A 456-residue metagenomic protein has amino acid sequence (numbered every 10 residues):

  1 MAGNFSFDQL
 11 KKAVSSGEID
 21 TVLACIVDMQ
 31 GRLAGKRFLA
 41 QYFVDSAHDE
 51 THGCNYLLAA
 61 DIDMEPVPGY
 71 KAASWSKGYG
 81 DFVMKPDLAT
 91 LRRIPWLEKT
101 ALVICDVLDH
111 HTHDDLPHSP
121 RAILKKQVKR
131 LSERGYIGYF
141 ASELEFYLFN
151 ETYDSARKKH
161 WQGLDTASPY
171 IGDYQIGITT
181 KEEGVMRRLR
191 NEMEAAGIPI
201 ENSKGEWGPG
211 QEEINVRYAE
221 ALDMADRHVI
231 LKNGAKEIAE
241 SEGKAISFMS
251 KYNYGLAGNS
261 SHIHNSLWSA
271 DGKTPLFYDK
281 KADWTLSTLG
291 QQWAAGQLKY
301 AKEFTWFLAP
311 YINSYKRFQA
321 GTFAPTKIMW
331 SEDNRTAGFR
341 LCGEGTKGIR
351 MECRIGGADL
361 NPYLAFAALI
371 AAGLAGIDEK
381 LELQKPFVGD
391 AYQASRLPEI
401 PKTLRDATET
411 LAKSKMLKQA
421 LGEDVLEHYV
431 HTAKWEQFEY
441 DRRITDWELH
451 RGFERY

Functional and structural regions predicted by a protein language model:
M1-N202, A219, L397-Y456: ATP/Mg2+-dependent ligation/transfer catalytic cores
N4-F5, E237-E240, K244-A245, W268-Y456: Catalytic-core signal marking the mid-to-C-terminal active-site face
D28-Q30, L108-D114, I178, Y218-M224 (+4 more regions): A generic structural motif
V103-D109, E212-Y218, N265, C353: Short, hydrophobic beta-strand segments
L144, E206-I214: Short, conserved phosphate-binding/catalytic loop or strand-edge motifs used in phosphoryl-/nucleotidyl-transfer
G177-E182, M186-I200, I214-A221, K232-F248 (+1 more regions): Accessory "access/gating" subregions that flank catalytic or transport cores
G210-E212, A257-I263: A short, glycine/Asx- and small/polar-enriched loop/turn that sits immediately N-terminal to a beta-strand
S250-G255: Short, solvent-exposed loop/turn elements at beta->coil junctions and helix N-caps that rim active or binding pockets
